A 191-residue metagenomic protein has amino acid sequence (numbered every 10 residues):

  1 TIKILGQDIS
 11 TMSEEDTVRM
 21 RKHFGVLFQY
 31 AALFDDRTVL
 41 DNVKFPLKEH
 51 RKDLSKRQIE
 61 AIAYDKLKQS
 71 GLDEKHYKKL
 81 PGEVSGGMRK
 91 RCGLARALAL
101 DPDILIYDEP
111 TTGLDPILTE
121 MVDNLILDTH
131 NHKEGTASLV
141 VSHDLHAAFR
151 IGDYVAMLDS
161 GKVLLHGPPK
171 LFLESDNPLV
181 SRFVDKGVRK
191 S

Functional and structural regions predicted by a protein language model:
D8, K56-K75: Conserved ABC ATPase "signature" region
L80-V84, M88: Conserved ABC ATPase signature
D101: Conserved catalytic motifs of ABC-family nucleotide-binding domains
L105-D108: Catalytic Walker B motif of ABC-type/P-loop ATPase nucleotide-binding domains
E120-E134: Helical segment within the ABC ATPase nucleotide-binding domain
H166-G167: ABC ATPase "signature
